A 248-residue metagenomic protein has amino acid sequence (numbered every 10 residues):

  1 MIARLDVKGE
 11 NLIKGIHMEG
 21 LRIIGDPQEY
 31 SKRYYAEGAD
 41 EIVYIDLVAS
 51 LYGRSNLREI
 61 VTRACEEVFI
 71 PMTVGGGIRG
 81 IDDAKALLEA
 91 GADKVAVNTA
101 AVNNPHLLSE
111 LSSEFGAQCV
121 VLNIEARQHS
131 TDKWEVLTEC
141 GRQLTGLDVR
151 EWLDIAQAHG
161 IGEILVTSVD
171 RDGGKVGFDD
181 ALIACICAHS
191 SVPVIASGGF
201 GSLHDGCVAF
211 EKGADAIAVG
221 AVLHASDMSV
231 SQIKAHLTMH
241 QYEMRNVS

Functional and structural regions predicted by a protein language model:
M1-L5, K14, I42-Y44, M72-G76 (+5 more regions): Hydrophobic faces of well-ordered beta-strands that scaffold small-molecule active sites in alpha/beta enzyme cores
D6, Y34, I42, V74 (+6 more regions): Conserved, mostly hydrophobic/aromatic
V7-G9, I13-K14, M18, A92-V166 (+1 more regions): Conserved anion-binding
E41-E59, T99, L165-V176: Glycine-rich, proline-tolerant flexible connector loops at the mouths of alpha/beta enzymes
V48, N56-C119: Glycine/small-residue-rich loop that forms an oxyanion/phosphate-binding "nest" at active or ligand-binding sites
S55-T62, P105, G146-R150, V176-A184: Charged helix-capping and loop-helix junction motifs
V68-V95, A181-I217: Catalytic cores of alpha/beta
L107-F115, C207-S248: C-terminal helical cap(s) of enzyme catalytic domains, especially alpha/beta-barrels
